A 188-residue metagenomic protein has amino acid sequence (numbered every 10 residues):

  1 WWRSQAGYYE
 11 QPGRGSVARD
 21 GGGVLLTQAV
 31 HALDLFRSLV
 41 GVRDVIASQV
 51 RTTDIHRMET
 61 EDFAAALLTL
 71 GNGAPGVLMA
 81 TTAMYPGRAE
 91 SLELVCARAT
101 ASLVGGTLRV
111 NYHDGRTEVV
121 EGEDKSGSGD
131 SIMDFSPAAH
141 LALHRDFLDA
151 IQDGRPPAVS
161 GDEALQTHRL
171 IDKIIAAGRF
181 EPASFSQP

Functional and structural regions predicted by a protein language model:
W1-R57, E181: Predominantly a Rossmann-like dinucleotide-binding segment in NAD(P)-dependent oxidoreductases
G22-G23, S131-F135, D153-A158: Active-site rim elements
L25-A29, P137, A158-L165: Conserved loop-to-helix N-cap of the C-terminal "lid" that shapes the substrate pocket in Rossmann-like
A32-L33, H140, H144-R145, I171-D172: A general structural signal for well-ordered alpha-helical segments in protein cores
L39-V42, A97-A101, I174-A177: Phosphate/oxyanion-binding loops and surfaces in catalytic or ligand/nucleic-acid-binding neighborhoods
I55-E61, G71-A142, S160: NAD(P)-dinucleotide binding in Rossmann-like oxidoreductases
G71, D146-P188: C-terminal helix-rich "cap/oligomerization" subdomain common to oxidoreductases
